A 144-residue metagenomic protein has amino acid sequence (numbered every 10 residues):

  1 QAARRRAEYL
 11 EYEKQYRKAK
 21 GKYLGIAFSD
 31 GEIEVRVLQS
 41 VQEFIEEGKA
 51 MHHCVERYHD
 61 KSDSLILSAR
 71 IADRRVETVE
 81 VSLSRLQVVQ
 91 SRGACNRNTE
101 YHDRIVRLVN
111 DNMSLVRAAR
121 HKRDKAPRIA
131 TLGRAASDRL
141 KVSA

Functional and structural regions predicted by a protein language model:
Q1-A144: Catalytic-core elements of nucleic-acid end-processing and repair enzymes
